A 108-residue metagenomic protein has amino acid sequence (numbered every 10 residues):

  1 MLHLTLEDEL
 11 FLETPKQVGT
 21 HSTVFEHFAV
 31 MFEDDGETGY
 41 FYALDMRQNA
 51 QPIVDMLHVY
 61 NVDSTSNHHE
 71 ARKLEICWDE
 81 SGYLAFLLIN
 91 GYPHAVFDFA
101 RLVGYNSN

Functional and structural regions predicted by a protein language model:
M1-E26, M31-D34, K73-S81: Structural signature of eukaryotic scaffold interfaces centered on beta-propeller domains
M1-L10, F41-S66, A95-N108: Surface-exposed loop/turn elements that mediate protein-protein interactions on large endomembrane-trafficking
M31-D35, A43-M46, L88-G91: Beta-strand C-termini and the immediately following turn/loop, strongest in propeller blades
L57-C77, G82: Blade-loop segments of beta-propeller domains
